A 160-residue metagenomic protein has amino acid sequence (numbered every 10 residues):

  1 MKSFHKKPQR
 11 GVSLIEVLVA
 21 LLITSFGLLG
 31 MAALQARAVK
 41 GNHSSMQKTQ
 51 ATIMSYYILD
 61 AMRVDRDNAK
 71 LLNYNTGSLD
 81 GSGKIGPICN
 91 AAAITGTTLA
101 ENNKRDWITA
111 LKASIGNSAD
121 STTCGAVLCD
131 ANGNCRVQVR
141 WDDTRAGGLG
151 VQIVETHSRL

Functional and structural regions predicted by a protein language model:
M1-V12: N-terminal leader/signal peptides at the extreme start of proteins
R10-L22: N-terminal signal-anchor/signal peptide hydrophobic helix marking the start of the first transmembrane segment
I23-S45: C-terminal juxtamembrane segment of a hydrophobic transmembrane alpha-helix
H43-T49, I53-L160: Flexible, low-complexity segments enriched in proline/glycine/serine and punctuated by aromatic residues
